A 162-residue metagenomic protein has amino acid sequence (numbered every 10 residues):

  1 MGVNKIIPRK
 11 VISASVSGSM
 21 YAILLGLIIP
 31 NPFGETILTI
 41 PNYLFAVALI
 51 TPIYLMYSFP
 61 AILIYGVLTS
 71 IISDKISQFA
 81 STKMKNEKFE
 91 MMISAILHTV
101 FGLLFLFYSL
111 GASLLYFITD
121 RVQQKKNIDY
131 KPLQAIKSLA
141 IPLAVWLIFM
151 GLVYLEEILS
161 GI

Functional and structural regions predicted by a protein language model:
M1-V3, G161-I162: Short, charged juxtamembrane terminal tails flanking transmembrane helices
G2-P30, Y54-S70, D74, N86-K125 (+1 more regions): Small-residue-enriched transmembrane alpha-helices
F33-I53: Perimembrane loop-to-helix junctions flanking transmembrane segments
I37, S81-F89: Intrinsically disordered, low-complexity coil segments
D74-S81: Short amphipathic alpha-helical coupling elements at transmembrane boundaries
I128-D129: Alpha-helical transmembrane bundle and helix-membrane interface signal in multi-pass integral membrane proteins
L147-I162: Juxtamembrane boundary at the C-terminal end of a transmembrane helix
